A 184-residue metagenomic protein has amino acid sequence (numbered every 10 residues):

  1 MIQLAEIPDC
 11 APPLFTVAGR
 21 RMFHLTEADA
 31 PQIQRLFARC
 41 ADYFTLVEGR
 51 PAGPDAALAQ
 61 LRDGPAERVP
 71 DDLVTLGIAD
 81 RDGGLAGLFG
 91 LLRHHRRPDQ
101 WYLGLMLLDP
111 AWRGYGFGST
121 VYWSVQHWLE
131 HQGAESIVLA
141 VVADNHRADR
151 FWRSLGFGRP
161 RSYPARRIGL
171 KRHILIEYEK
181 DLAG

Functional and structural regions predicted by a protein language model:
I2-A30, Q34-R113, Y122-S124, W128 (+1 more regions): Acetyl-CoA-dependent GNAT
L88, V142-A143: Short amphipathic helical patch at the helix-1/turn junction of helix-turn-helix
G116: Conserved G/P- and acidic residue-centered "switch" motifs that form tight phosphate/ATP-binding loops in soluble
S119: Residues forming the Rossmann-fold NAD(P)(H) cofactor-binding site
L129-A140: Conserved GNAT acetyl-CoA-binding A-motif
V138-V142, R153, G158-L175: Conserved catalytic-core motifs of GNAT/GCN5-like acyltransferases
A148: Helix-turn-helix
